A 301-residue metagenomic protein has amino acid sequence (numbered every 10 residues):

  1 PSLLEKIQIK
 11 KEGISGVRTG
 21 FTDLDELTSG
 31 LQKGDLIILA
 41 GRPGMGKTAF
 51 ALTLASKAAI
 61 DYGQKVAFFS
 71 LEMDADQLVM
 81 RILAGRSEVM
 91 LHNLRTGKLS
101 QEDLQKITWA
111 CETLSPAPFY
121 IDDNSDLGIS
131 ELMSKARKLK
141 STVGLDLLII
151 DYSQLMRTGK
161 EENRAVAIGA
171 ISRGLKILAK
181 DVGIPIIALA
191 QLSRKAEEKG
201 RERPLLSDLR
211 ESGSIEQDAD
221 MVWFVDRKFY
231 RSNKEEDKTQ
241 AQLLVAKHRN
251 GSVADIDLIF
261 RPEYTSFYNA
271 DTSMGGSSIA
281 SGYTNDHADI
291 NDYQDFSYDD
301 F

Functional and structural regions predicted by a protein language model:
P1-V89, T108-W109, P116, D299-D300: The Walker A/P-loop phosphate-binding site
G13-V17, L27-L31, P43, A58 (+6 more regions): Replace "in large, NTP-powered and nucleic-acid-processing enzymes" with "in large, NTP-powered factors and other
E26, K57-G144, T158, I256-D257 (+2 more regions): Cytosolic-facing regulatory segments adjacent to core modules
I37, Y120, L148-I150: Hydrophobic positions in the central parallel beta-sheet of the AAA+
S70, I149, L189, D218 (+1 more regions): Generic enzyme active-site microenvironment
L71-M73, I184, L189-Q191: Conserved H-loop
G128-L145, R173-V182, K195-F301: C-terminal regions of RecA-like/P-loop NTPase motor modules
L145-A188: Helical hairpin unit composed of two closely spaced alpha helices linked by a short loop
